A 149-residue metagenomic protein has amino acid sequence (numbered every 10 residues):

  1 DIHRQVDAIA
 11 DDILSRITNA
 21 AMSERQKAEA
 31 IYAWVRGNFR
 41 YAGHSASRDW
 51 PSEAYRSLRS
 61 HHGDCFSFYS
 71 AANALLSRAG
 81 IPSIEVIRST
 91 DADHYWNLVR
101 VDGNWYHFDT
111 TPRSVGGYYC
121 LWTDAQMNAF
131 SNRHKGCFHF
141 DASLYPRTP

Functional and structural regions predicted by a protein language model:
I2-S57: Secondary-structure boundary elements
S23-I31, H61-L76: Active-site nucleophilic cysteine motif
A42-S45, R59-S60, R113-Y119: Repeated polar recognition positions within modular binding domains
R48, Y55-L58, H62, R88 (+1 more regions): A glycine-rich, coil/turn loop motif that links secondary-structure elements
S67-A129: Hydrophobic/aromatic-rich core segments of domains that either
G117-P149: Low-complexity, Gly/Ser/Thr/Pro-rich intrinsically disordered linker/tail segments
